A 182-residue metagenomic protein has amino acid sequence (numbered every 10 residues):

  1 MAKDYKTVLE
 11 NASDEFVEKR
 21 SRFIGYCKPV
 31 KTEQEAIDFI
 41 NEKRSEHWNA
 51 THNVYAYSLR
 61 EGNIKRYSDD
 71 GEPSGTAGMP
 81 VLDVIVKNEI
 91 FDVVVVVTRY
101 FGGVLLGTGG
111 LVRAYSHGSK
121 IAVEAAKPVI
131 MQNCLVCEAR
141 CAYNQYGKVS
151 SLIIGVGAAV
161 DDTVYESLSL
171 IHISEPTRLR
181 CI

Functional and structural regions predicted by a protein language model:
M1-T76, R178: C-terminal regulatory domains involved in ligand/effector binding and gene-expression control
S13-K19, A125-I130, A159-E166: Short, flexible, solvent-exposed loop/turn segments with mixed acidic/basic and small polar residues
Y26, N53-Y55, D92-V95, V136-E138: Structural motif
H47-N49, V156-D161: A common structural junction motif
A77-A125: Active-site beta-strand/loop microenvironment that shapes enzyme catalytic pockets
V129-Y143: Short glycine-/aliphatic-rich beta-strand segments at the starts of folded cytosolic domains
C141-A159: Short amphipathic alpha-helix segments
I171-I182: Single conserved hydrophobic/aromatic residue that forms the stacking wall/gate of nucleotide- or nucleobase-binding
